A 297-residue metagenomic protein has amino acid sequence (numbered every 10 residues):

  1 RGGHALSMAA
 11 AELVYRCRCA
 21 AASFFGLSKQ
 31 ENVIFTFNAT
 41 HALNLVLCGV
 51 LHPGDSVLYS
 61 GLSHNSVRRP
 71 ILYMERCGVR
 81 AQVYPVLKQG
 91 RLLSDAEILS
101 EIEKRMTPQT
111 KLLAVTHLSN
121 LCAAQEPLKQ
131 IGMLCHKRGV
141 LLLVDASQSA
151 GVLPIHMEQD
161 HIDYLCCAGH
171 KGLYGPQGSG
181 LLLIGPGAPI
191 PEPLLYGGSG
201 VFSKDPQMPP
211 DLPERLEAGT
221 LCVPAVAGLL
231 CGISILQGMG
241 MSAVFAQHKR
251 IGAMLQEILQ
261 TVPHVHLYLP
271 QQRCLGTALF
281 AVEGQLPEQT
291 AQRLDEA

Functional and structural regions predicted by a protein language model:
R1-A297: Pyridoxal 5′-phosphate
